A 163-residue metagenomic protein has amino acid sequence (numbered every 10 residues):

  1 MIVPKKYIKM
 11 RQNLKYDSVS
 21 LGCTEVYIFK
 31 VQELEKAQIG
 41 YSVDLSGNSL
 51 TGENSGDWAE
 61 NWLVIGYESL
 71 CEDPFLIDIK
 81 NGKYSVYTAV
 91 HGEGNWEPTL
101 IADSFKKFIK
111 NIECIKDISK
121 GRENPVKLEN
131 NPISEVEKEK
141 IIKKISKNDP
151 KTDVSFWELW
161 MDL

Functional and structural regions predicted by a protein language model:
M1-L76, N81, I142-L163: A surface-exposed partner-binding patch
S49, N61, A89-T99, P125 (+3 more regions): Generic preference for well-ordered secondary structure
Y87-R122: Compact, glycine/acidic-enriched structural inserts
I109-D162: Mixed-charge (acidic/basic) macromolecular-recognition segments
